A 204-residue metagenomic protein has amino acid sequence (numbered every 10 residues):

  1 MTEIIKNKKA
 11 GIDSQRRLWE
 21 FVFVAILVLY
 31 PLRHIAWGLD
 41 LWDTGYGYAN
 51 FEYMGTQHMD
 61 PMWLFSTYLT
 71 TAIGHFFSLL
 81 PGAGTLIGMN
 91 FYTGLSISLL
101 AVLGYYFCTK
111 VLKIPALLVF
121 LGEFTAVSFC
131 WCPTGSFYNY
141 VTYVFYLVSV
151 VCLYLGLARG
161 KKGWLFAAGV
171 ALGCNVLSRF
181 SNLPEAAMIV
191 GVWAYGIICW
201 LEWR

Functional and structural regions predicted by a protein language model:
I4, C152, L157-A158, E185-R204: Perimembrane helix-loop-helix junctions
D13-W42: Transmembrane signal-anchor helices characteristic of membrane glycosylation enzymes that use polyprenol
R33-F51, M59-F77, A83-G84: Extracytoplasmic catalytic/substrate-binding loops of multi-pass membrane glycan-assembly enzymes
F91-K113: Transmembrane-helix motifs of polytopic, lipid-linked glycan transferases
T109-L112, A116, S149-L165, W200-L201: Membrane-interface transmembrane helices that cradle and orient dolichyl/undecaprenyl
L118-F129: Transmembrane and membrane-interface helices of multi-pass, inner-membrane envelope-modifying transferases
C130, C152, W164-N182, A186-G191: Membrane-interface alpha helices of multi-pass inner-membrane proteins
T134-Y143: Short acidic/glycine- and proline-prone juxtamembrane loop motifs at membrane-interface regions of multi-pass membrane
